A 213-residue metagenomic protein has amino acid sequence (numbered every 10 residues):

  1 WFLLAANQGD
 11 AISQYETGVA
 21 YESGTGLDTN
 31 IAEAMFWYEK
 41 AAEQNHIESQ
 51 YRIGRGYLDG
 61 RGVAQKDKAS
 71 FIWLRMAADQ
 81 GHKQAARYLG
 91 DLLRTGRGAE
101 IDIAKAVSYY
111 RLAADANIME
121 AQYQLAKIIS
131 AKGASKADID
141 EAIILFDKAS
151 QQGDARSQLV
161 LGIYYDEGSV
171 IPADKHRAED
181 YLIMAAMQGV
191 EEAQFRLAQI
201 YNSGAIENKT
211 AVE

Functional and structural regions predicted by a protein language model:
F2-A5, Q65, Y201-E213: Short, intrinsically disordered, charge-balanced linker/junction segments flanking boundaries in proteins
N7-A11, S23-T25, N30, E43-H46 (+10 more regions): Short helix-capping/linker turns of helical repeat alpha-solenoids
E16-S23, R52-D59, R87-T95, Q124-K132 (+2 more regions): Hydrophobic face of amphipathic alpha-helices that form TPR/SEL1-like repeat modules and related alpha-solenoid
D180-I183, V212-E213: TPR/TPR-like (Sel1-like) alpha-helical repeat modules
